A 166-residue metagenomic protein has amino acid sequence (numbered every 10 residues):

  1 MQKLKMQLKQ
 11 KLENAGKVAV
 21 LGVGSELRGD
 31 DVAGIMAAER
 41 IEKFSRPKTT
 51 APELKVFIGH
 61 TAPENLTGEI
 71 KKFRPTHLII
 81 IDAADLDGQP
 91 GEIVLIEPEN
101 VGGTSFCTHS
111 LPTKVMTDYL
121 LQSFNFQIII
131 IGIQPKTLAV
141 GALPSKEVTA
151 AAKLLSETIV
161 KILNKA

Functional and structural regions predicted by a protein language model:
M1-P135, A142-A166: N-terminal catalytic or cofactor-binding beta/alpha core of small enzyme domains
